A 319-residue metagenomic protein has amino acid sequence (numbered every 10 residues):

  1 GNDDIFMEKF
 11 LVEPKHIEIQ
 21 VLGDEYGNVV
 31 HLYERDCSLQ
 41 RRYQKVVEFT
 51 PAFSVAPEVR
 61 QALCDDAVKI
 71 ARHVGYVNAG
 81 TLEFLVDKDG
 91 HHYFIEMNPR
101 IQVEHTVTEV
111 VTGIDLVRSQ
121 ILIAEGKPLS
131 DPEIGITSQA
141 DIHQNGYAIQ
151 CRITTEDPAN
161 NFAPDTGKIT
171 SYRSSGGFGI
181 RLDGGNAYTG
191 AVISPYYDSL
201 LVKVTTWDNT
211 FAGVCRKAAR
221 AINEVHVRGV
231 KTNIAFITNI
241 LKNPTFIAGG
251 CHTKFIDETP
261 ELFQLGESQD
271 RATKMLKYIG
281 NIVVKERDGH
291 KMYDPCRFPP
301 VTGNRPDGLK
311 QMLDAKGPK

Functional and structural regions predicted by a protein language model:
G1-D4, F10-E48, C64-F94, N98-H105 (+1 more regions): Phosphate-binding core of ATP-grasp and ATP-grasp-like enzymes
M7, V59, V86-D89, T112 (+2 more regions): Secondary-structure capping and boundary motifs in well-ordered enzyme cores
K9, Y33-E34, E96, I153 (+2 more regions): Pocket-edge structural micro-motifs
G27, E58, A62, V111 (+1 more regions): Charged, alpha-helix-enriched surfaces in structured cytosolic catalytic cores of large nucleotide-utilizing machines
Y33-C37, K45-P51, E58-R60, I123-A124 (+2 more regions): Short, surface-exposed, polar/charged, turn-prone segments marking secondary-structure boundaries
R42-F49, Y197-K203: Acyl/amide activation-and-transfer machinery of modular secondary-metabolite enzymes
V46-P57, T106-E109, H226: Short histidine-centered catalytic/ligand-binding loop motif
A67, T106-K319: Catalytic cores of soluble metabolic enzymes centered on carboxylation/carboxyl-transfer
